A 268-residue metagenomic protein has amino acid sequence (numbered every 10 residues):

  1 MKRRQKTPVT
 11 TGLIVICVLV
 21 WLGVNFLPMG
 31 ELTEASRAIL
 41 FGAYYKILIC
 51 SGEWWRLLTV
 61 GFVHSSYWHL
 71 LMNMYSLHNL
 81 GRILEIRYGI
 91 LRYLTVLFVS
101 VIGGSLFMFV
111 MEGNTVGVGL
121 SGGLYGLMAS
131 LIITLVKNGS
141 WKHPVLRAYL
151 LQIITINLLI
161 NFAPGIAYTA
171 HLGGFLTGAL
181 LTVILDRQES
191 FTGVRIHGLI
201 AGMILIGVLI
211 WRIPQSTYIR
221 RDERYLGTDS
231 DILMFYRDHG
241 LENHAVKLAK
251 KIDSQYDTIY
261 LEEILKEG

Functional and structural regions predicted by a protein language model:
M1-G240, H244-A249, D253: A detector for small-residue-rich transmembrane helices and their helix-helix packing motifs
A249-G268: C-terminal luminal/periplasmic domains and tails of membrane-associated envelope-modifying transferases
